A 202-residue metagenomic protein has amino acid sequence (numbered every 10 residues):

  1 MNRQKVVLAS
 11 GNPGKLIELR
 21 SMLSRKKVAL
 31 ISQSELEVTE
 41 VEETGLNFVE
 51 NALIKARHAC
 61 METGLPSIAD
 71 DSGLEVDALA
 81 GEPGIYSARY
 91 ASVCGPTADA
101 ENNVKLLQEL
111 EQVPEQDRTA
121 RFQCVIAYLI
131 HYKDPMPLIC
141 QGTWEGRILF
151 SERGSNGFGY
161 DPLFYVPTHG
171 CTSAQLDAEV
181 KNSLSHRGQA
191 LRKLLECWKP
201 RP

Functional and structural regions predicted by a protein language model:
N2-V7, P13-I31, E35-P202: Anionic-ligand binding patches
